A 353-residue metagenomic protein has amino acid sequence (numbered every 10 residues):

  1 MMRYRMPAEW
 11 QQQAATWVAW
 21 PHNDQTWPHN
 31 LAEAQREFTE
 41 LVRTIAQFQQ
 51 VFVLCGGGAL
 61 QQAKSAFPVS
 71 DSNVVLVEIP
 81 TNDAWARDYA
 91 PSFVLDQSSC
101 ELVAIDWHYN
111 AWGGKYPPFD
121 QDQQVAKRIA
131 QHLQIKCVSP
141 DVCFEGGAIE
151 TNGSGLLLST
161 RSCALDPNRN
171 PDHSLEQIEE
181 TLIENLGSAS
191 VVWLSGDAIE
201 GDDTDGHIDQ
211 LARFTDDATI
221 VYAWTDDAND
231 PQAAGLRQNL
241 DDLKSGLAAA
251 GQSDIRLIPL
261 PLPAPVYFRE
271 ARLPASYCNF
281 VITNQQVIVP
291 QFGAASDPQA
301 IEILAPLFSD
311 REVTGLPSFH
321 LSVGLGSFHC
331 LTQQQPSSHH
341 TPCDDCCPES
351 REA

Functional and structural regions predicted by a protein language model:
M1-A353: The feature marks the mature, well-folded catalytic cores of soluble enzymes
